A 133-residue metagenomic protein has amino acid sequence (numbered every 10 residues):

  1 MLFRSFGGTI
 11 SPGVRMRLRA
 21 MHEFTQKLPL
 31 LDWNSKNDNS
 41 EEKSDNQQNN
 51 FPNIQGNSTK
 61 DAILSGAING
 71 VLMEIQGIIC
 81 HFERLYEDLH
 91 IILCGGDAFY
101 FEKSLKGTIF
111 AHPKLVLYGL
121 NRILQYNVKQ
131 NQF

Functional and structural regions predicted by a protein language model:
M1-L2: Short, small-residue-biased leader/transition segments that mark boundaries at the very start of proteins
F6-A20, Q26-L28: Small-residue (GG/TT-enriched) beta-loop-alpha framework at ligand/catalytic clefts
H22-F133: ATP-binding/phosphotransfer module of carbohydrate and carboxylate kinases, centering on a glycine-rich
